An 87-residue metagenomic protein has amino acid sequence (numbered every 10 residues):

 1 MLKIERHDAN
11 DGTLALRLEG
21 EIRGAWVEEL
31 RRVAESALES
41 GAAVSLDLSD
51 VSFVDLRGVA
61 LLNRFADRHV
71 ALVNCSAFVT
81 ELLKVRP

Functional and structural regions predicted by a protein language model:
M1-R17: Short beta-strand/loop segment at the start of cytosolic alpha/beta domains
L18-P87: Amphipathic alpha-helical interaction surfaces in cytosolic regulatory modules
